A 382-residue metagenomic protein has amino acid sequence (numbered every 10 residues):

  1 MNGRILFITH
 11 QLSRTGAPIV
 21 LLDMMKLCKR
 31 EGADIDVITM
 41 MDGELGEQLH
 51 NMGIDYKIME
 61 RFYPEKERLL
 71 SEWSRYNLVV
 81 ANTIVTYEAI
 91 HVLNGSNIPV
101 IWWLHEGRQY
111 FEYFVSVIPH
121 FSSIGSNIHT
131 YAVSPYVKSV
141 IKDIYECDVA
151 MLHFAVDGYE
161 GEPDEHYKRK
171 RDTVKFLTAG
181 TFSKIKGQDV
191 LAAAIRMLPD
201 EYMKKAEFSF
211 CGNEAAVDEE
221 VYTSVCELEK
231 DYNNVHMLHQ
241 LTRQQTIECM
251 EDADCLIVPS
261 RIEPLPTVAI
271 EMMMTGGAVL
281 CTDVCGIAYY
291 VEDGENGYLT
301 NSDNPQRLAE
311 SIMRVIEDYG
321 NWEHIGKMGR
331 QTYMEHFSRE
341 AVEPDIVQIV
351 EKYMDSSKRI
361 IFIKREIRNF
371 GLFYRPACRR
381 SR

Functional and structural regions predicted by a protein language model:
L6-I8, Y131, K168-K186, A192-I195 (+1 more regions): Conserved donor-binding/catalytic core segment of Leloir-type glycosyltransferases
T15-D23, S183-M197, Q306: A conserved mid-protein helix/loop that constitutes part of the nucleotide-sugar donor-binding site
E44-H50, S209-N233, Q245: Short, structured helix-loop element that forms part of the nucleotide-activated donor/catalytic region
E248-A253: Short alpha-helical donor nucleotide-sugar binding micro-motif in glycosyltransferases
R261: Aromatic "clamp/platform" in nucleotide-sugar-dependent glycosyltransferases that forms part of the donor/acceptor
A278-C281: Short hydrophobic beta-strand element within catalytic cores of glycosyltransferases and related nucleotide-activated
D293-G294, Y298-P305, R314-Y319: Conserved acidic donor-binding segment of nucleotide-sugar-dependent glycosyltransferases
R307, R314, N321-H336, V342 (+1 more regions): A short, well-ordered alpha-helix in the C-terminal region of glycosyltransferases
